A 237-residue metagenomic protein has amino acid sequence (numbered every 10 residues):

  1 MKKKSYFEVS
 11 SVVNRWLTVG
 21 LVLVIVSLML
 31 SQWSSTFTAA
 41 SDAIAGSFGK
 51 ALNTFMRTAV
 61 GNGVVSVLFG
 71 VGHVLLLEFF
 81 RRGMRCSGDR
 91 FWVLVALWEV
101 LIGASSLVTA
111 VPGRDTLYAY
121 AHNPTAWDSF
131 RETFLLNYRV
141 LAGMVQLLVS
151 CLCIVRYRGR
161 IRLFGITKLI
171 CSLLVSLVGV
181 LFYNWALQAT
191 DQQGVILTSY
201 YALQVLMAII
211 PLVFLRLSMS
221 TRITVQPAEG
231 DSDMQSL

Functional and structural regions predicted by a protein language model:
K2-N14, L77-F91, L147-T167, P211-D233: Cytosolic juxtamembrane helix at the C-terminal end of the final transmembrane segment
T18-V22, D89-S105, G165-V178: Transmembrane alpha-helical segments of multi-pass membrane proteins
V22-D42: Alpha-helical transmembrane segments of multi-pass membrane proteins
L30-T36, I102-T116, V175-A186: C-terminal TM-helix exit segments that contain a strictly Trp-centered aromatic cap at the helix terminus
A40-T58: Perimembrane loop-to-helix junctions flanking transmembrane segments
L52-V71: Interfacial helix-start motif at the membrane-water boundary
L101-I161: Membrane-proximal helix-loop-helix units in multi-pass membrane proteins
C151-L152, R156, S172-L237: C-terminal transmembrane-bundle signature of multipass membrane proteins, characterized by strong activation on
